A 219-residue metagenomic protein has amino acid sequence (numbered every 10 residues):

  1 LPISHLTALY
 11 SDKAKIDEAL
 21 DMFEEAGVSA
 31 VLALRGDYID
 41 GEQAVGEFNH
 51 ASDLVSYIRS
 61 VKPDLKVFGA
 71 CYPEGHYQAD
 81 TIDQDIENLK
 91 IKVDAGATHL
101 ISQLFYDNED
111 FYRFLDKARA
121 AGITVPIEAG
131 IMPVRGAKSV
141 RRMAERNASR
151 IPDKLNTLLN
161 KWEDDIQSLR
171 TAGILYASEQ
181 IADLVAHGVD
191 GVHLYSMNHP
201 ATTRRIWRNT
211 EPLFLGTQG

Functional and structural regions predicted by a protein language model:
H5-S11, L34-Y38, A70-H76, F105-Y106 (+3 more regions): Active-site beta-loop-alpha junctions enriched in small/polar residues
S11-A19, D37-I58, A79-I82, L104-A120 (+1 more regions): Active-site-adjacent beta->alpha loops and helix N-cap segments on the catalytic face of soluble alpha/beta enzymes
K13-D21, T81-I91, G173-D183: Short, acidic/polar
F23, K92, G96, A129 (+1 more regions): Conserved, mostly hydrophobic/aromatic
S29, T98, D190: Short acidic/polar active-site loop segments enriched in Thr and Asp
G46-Y72, Q78, D116, G122-I174 (+2 more regions): Active-site pocket-lining/capping segments in soluble small-molecule metabolic enzymes
